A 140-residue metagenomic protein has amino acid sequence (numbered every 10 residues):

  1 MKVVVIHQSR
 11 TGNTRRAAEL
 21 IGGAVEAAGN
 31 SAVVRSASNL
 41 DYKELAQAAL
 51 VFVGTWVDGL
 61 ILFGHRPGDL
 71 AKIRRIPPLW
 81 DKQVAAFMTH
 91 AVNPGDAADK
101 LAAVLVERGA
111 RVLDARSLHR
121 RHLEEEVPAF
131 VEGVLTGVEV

Functional and structural regions predicted by a protein language model:
M1-V4: Extreme N-terminal starter segment of soluble prokaryotic enzymes
I6-Q8, F87: Short hydrophobic segments within beta-strands
N13-R16, G22-R35, E44-V140: FMN-binding flavodoxin-like domain, especially the glycine-rich phosphate-binding loop
